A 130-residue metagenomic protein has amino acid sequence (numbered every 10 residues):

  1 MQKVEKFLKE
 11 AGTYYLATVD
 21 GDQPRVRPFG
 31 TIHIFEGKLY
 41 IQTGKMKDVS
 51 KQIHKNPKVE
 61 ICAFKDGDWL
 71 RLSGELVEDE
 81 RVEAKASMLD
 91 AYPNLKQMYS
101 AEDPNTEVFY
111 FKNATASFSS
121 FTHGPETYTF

Functional and structural regions predicted by a protein language model:
K6-D20, V59-I61: A short, Trp-centered hydrophobic/proline-enriched beta-strand micro-motif
A11, N56, Y92: Acidic-histidine catalytic/liganding microenvironments
F29-I32, G74-L76: Hydrophobic/aromatic beta-strand elements that line small-molecule binding cavities or substrate pockets in beta-rich
I32-G67: A short mixed-secondary-structure module that forms the rim of ligand-binding clefts
R71-F130: Charged, gly/pro-rich active-site loop segments
